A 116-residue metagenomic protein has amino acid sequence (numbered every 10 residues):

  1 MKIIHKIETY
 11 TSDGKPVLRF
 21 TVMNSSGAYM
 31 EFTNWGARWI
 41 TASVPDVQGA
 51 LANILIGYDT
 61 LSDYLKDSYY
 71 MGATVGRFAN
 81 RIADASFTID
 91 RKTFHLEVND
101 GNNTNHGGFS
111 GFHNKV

Functional and structural regions predicted by a protein language model:
M1-V116: Surface-exposed acidic/polar loop and edge beta-strand patches at domain peripheries
